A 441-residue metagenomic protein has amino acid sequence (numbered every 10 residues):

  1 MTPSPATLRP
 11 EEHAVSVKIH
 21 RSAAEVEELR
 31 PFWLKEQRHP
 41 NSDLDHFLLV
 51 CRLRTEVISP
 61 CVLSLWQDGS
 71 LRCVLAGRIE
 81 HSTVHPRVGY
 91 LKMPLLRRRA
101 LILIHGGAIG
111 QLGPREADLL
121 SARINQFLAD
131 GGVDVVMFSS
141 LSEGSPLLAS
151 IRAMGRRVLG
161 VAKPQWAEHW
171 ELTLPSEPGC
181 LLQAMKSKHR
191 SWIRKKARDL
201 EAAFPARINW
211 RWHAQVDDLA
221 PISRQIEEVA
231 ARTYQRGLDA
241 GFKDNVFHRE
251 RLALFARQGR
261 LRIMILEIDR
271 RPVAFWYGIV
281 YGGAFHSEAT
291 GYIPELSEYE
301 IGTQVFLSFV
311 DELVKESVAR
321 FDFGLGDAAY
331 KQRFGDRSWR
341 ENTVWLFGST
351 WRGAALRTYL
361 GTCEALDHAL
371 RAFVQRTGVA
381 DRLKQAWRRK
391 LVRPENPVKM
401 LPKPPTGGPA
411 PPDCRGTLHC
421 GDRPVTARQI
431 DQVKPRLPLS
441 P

Functional and structural regions predicted by a protein language model:
T2-H13, H46-R54, E80, I109-A117: Short N-terminal helix-initiation segments at or just after the protein's N-terminus
T2-S16, A23, I79-E80, L148-A184 (+6 more regions): Active-site/acyl-donor-binding loops of N-acyltransferases
T2-S4, Q67, T83, A108-R157 (+4 more regions): Intrinsically disordered, low-complexity, positively biased terminal segments
S16-L95, S140-H169, T173-E298, M400-G407 (+2 more regions): A conserved beta-strand-loop-helix scaffold within acyl/acetyltransferase catalytic domains
L53-E56, R98-I102, I109-P114, E171-E177 (+9 more regions): Low-complexity, flexible helical/coil segments
L53-P60, I151, P175, L219 (+8 more regions): Short amphipathic alpha-helical patches
S59-P60, H81-P164, G282-R340, W345-L346: Acyl-donor binding region in acyl/amide transferases
V74-G77, G113-D130, A184-E201, Q225-I226 (+3 more regions): A broadly tuned preference for mixed-charge, low-complexity surface segments
